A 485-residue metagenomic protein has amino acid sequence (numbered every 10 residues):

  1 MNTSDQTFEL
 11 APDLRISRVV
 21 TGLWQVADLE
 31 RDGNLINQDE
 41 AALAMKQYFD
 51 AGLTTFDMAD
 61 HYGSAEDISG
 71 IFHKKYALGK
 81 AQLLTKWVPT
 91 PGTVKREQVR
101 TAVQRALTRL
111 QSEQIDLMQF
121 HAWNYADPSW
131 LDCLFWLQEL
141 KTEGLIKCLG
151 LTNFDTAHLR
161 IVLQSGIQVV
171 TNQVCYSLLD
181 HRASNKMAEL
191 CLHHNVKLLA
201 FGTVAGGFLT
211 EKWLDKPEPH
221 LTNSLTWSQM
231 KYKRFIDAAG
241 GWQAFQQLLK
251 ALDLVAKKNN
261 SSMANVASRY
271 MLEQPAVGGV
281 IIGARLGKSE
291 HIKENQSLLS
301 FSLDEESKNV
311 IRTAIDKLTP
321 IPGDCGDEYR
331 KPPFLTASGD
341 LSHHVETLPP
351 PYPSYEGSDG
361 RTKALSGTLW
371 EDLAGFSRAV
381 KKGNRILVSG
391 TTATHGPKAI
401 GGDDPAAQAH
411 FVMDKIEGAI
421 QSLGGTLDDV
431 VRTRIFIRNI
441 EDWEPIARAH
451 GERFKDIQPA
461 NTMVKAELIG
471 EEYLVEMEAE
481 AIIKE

Functional and structural regions predicted by a protein language model:
M1-A81, P350-P353, G357, A374 (+2 more regions): N-terminal binding-site loop/beta-alpha segment at the start of enzyme catalytic domains that lines or forms
N2-Q6, H194, P217, L221-Q247 (+4 more regions): Terminal-tail/helix-coil boundary detector
E9, I16-V20, T54-T55, H61 (+10 more regions): Structural preference for beta-strand elements that scaffold enzyme active sites
L14, A183-W227, S262, P349: Aromatic-lined glycan-binding groove of carbohydrate-active enzymes
T21, F56, S69, L83 (+12 more regions): Conserved, mostly hydrophobic/aromatic
L29, K46, T93-R182, K197: Glycine/proline-rich, positively charged, aromatic-decorated active-site loop/lid region on the catalytic face
A44, E97-L107, L252, A407-Q421: Short, well-ordered amphipathic alpha-helical segments that serve as non-catalytic structural scaffolds within diverse
G206, T222, L335-D414, G418-D428 (+1 more regions): N-terminal presequence-like segments and the immediate start of the first folded domain
